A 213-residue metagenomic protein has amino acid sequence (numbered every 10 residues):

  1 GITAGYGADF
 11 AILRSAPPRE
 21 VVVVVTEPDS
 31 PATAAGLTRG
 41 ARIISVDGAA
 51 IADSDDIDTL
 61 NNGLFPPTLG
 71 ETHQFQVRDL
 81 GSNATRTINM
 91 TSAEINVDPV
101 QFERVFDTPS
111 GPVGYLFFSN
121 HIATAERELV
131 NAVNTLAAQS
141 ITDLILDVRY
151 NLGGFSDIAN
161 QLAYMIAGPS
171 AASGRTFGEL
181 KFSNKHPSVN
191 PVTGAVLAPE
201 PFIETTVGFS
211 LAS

Functional and structural regions predicted by a protein language model:
G1-L144, Y150-L152, D157-I158, Y164-G178: Flexible, low-complexity junctional segments that flank or bridge functional domains
G153-S213: Gly/Ser/Thr-rich loop/hinge elements
